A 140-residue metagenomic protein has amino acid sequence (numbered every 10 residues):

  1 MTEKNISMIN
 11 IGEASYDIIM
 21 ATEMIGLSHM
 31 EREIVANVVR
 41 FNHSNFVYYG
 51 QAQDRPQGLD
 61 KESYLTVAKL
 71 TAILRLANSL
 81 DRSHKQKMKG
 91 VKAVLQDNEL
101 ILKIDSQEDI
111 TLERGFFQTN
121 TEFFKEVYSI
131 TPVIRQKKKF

Functional and structural regions predicted by a protein language model:
M1-A93: Divalent metal-dependent catalytic cores for phosphoryl transfer on phosphate-bearing substrates
A36-F41, R114-F117, F140: Noncatalytic linker/hinge segments flanking ATPase motor cores
N45-F46, Q107, K139: Short, glycine-/Ser/Thr-/acidic-enriched flexible segments
D54-R55, I134, K139: C-terminal amphipathic alpha-helical interaction region
N78, K139-F140: Intrinsic structural disorder
L80-I134: Low-complexity, glycine/alanine/valine/leucine- and proline-rich hydrophobic stretches
